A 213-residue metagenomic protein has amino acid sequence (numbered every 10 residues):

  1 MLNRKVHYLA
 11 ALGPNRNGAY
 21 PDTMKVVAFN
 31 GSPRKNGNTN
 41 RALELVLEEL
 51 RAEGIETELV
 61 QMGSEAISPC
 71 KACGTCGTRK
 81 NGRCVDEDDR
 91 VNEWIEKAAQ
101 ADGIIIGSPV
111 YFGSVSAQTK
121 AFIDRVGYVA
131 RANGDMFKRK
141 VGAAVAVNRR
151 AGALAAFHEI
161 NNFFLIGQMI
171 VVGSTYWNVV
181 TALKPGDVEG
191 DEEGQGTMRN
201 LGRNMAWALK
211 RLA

Functional and structural regions predicted by a protein language model:
K5, G18, M24, L47 (+4 more regions): Glycine-rich phosphate/pyrophosphate-binding loop and the adjoining helix
K25-E53: N-terminal beta1-alpha1 ligand-phosphate binding loop
E56-E65: A short beta-strand-loop structural module common to alpha/beta enzyme folds
E65-A98: Cysteine-cluster motifs in flexible loop/terminal segments that predominantly coordinate metals
V85-I170, T175: Helix-loop-strand module that forms the ligand-binding subsite of alpha/beta enzymes
